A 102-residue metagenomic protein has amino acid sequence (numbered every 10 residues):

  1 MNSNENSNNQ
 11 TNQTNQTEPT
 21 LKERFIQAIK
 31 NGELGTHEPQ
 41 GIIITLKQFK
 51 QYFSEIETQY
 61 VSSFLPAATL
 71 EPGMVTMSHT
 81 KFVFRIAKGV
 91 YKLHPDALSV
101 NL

Functional and structural regions predicted by a protein language model:
M1-S3: Short, low-complexity, charged amphipathic interaction modules
E5-Q13, T17-E23, Q59, P66-L102: Charged low-complexity interaction tracts in eukaryotic proteins
N15-I56, S63, T69-L70: Positively charged, polyanion-binding regions of nucleic-acid-associated proteins
